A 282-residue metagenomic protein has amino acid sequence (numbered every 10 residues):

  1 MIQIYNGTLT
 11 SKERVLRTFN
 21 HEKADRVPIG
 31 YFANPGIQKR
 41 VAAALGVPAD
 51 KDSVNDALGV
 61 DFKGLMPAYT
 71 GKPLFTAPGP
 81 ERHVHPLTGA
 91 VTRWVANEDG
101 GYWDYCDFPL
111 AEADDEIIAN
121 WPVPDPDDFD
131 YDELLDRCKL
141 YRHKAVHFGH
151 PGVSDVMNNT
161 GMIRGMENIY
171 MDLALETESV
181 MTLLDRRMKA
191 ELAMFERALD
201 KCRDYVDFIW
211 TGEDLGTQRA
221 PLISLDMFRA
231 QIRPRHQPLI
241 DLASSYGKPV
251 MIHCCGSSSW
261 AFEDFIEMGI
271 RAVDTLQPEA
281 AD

Functional and structural regions predicted by a protein language model:
M1-P48, H85, N120-D282: Active-site loop segments of alpha/beta catalytic cores
I2, S53-M66, D107-P124, V156-M166: An N-terminal domain-start capping segment
I29, A57-D61, H85, A90: Secondary-structure transition motif
G36, H85-P86, D99, C106: Cofactor-binding catalytic cores of oxidoreductases
K39-A77: Segments that shape or occlude catalytic/ligand-binding pockets
V91-C138: A gly/proline- and charged-residue-enriched helix-loop-helix capping module
